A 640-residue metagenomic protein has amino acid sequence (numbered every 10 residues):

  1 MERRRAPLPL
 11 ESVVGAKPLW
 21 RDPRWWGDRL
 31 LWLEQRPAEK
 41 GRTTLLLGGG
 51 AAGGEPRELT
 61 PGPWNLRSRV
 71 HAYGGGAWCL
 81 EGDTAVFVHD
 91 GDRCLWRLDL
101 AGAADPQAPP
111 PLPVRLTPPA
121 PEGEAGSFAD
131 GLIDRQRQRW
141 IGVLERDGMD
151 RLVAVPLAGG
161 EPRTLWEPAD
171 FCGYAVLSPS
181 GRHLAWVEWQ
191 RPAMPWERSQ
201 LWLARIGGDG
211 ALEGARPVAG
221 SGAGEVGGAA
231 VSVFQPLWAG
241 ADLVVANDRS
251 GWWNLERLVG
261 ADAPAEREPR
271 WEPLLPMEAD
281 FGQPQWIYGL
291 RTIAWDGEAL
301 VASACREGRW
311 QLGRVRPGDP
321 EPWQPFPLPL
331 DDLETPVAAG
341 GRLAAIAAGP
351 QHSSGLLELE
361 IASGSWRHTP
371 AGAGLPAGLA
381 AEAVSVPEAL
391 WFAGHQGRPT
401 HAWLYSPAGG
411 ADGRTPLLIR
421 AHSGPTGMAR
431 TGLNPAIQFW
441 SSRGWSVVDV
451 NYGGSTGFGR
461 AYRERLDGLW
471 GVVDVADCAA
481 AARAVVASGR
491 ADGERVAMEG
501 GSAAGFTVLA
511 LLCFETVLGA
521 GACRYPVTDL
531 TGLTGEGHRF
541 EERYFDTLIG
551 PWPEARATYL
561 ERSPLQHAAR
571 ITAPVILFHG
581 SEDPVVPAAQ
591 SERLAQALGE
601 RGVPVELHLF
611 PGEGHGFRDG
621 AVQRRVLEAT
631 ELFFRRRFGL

Functional and structural regions predicted by a protein language model:
M1-L19, R57-P63: A short helix->beta-strand "capping" segment at the edge of beta-propeller domains
G15-R29, N65-A85, P121-W140, A169-L184 (+8 more regions): Conserved beta-propeller blade repeats
L19-D22, E34, T43, R57-E58 (+13 more regions): Non-catalytic accessory segments flanking enzyme active sites
L31-P63: Beta-propeller domains
E34-T44, L66-A72, F87-L95, P119-F128 (+10 more regions): A flexible loop/linker signature enriched in serine peptidases of the S9 family
G49-A52, D99-A103, P156-G160, I206-D209 (+3 more regions): Short loop/turn segments that connect beta-strands within beta-propeller blades
G372-E494, G501, L533-E542: Cap/lid segment of the alpha/beta-hydrolase catalytic domain
Y452-L640: Active-site-proximal cap/loop segments of hydrolase catalytic domains
